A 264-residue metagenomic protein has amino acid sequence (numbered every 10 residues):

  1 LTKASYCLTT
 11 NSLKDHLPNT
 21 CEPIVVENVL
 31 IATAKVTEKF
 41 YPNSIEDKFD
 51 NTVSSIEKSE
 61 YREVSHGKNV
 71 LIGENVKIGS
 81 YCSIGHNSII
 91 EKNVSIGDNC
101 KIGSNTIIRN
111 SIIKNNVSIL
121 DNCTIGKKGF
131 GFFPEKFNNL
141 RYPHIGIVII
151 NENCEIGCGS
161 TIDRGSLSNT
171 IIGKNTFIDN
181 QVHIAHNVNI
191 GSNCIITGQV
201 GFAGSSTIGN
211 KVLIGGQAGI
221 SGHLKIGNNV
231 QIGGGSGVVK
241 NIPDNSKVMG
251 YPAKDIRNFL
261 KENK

Functional and structural regions predicted by a protein language model:
L1-E57, Y81, N116, N122-C123 (+4 more regions): Terminal amphipathic alpha-helical/low-complexity segments used for targeting or macromolecular assembly
S54-D255: Structural signal for interior beta-strand "rungs" in well-ordered beta-sheet cores of soluble enzyme domains
